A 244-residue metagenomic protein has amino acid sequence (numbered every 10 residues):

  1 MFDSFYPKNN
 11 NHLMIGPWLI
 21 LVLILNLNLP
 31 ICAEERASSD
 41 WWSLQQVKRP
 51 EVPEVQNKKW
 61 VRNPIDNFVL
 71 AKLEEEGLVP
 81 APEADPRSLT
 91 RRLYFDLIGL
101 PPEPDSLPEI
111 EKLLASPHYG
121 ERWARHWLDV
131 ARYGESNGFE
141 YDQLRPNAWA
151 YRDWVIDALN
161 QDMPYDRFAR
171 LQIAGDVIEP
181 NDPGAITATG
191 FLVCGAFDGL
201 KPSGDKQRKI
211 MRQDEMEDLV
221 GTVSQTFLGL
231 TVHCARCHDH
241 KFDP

Functional and structural regions predicted by a protein language model:
M1-D3, I20-L21, L107, D153-V155: Charged, low-complexity surface segments at secondary-structure and domain boundaries
M1-I15: N-terminal secretory signal peptides that target proteins for export/translocation
F2-D3, L27, W42, T189: Short non-domain terminal segments
N9-N11, L25, E34-E35, G120: Intrinsically disordered, low-complexity regions enriched in Ser/Pro/Gly/Gln/His and often acidic
I15-P30: Bacterial N-terminal signal peptides
E35-P244: Short, structured secondary-structure elements that scaffold catalytic or ligand/cofactor-binding regions
